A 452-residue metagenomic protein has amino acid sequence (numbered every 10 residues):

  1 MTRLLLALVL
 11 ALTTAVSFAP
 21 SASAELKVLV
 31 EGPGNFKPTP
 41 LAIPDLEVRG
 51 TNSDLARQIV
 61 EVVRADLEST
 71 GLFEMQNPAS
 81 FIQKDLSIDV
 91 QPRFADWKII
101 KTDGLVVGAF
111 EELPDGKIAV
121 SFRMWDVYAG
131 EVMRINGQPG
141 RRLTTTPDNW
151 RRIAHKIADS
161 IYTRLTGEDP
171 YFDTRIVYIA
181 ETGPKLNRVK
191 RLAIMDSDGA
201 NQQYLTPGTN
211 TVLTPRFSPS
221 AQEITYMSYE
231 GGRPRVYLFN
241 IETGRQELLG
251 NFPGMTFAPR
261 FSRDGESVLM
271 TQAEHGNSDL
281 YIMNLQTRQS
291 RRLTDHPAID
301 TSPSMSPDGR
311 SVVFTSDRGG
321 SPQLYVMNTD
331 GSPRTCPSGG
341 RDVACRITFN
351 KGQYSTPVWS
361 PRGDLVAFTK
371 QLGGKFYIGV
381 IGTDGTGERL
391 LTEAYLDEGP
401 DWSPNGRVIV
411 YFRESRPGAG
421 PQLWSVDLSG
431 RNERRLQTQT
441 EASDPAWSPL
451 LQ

Functional and structural regions predicted by a protein language model:
L26, I88-S160: Amphipathic beta-strand/beta-sheet edge segments enriched in Tyr/Trp
V30-R93, V106-E112: Short beta-strand->alpha-helix linker/helix-N-cap micro-motif that forms a surface specificity/interaction loop
Y128, D196-A200, N240-G244, N284-R288 (+4 more regions): Short loop/turn segments that connect beta-strands within beta-propeller blades
D169, E181-R191, P207-N210, M227-V236 (+10 more regions): A flexible loop/linker signature enriched in serine peptidases of the S9 family
P170-F172, P219-S220, R263-D264, P307-D308 (+3 more regions): Residue-level detector of Asp-centered blade-edge/turn motifs that repeat once per structural unit in beta-propeller
I176, I224, G265-L269, G309-V313 (+2 more regions): Hydrophobic beta-strand positions that form the internal "hydrophobic ladder" of WD40/Gbeta-like beta-propeller blades
P421-Q452: Blade-level signature of beta-propeller repeat domains, shared across WD40, Kelch, NHL, RCC1 and BNR/Asp-box propellers
